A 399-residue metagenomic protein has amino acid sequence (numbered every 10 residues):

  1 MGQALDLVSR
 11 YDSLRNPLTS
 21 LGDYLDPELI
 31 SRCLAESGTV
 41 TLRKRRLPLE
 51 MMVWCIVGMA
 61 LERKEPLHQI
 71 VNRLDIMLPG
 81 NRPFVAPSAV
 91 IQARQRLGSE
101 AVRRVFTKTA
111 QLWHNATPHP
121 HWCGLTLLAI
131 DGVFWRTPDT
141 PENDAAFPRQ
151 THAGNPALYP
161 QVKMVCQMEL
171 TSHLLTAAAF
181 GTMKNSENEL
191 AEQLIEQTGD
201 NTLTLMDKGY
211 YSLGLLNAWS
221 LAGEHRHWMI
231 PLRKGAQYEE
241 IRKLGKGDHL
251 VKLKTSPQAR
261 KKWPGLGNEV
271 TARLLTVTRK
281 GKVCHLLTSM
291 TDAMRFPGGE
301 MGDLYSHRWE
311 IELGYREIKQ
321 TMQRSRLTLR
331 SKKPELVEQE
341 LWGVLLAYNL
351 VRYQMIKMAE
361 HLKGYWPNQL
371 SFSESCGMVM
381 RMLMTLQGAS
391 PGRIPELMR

Functional and structural regions predicted by a protein language model:
M1-L67, R82, R94-L97, R104-T109 (+3 more regions): Single, function-defining residue in the core of a domain
I70: Short alpha-helical "recognition helix" segments of helix-turn-helix
D75-I91: Short, basic interhelical loop/turn and adjoining N-cap of the next helix at nucleic-acid- or acidic-partner-contacting
A110-P118: A short, well-structured juxtamembrane/interface segment
